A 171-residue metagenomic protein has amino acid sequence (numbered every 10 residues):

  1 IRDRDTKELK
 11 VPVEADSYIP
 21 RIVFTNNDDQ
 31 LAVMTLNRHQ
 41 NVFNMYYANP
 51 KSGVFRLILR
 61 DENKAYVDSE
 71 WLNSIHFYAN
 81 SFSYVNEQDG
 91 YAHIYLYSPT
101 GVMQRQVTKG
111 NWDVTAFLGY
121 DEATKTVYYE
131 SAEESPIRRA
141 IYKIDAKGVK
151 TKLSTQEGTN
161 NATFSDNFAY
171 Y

Functional and structural regions predicted by a protein language model:
I1-Y171: Peripheral, non-catalytic segments that deliver or gate enzyme domains
